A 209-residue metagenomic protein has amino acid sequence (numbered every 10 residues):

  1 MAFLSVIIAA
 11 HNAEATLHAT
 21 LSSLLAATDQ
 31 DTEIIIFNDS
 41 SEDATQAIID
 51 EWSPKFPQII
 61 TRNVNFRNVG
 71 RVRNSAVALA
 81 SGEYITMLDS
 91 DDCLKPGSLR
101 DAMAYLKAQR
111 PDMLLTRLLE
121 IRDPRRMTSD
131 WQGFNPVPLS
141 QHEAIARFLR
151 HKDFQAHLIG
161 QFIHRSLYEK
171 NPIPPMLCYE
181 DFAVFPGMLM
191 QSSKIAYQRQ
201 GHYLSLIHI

Functional and structural regions predicted by a protein language model:
F3-S5, E33, A183: Cell-envelope/extracellular polymer assembly enzymes that use nucleotide-activated donors
L4-T16, T20, A27, F37: A conserved hydrophobic helix/loop-capping motif in glycosyltransferases and polysaccharide synthases
L21-N63: Acidic donor-binding segment of Leloir-type glycosyltransferases
A44, D92-Y105: Acidic donor-binding/catalytic loop of UDP-sugar-dependent glycosyltransferases, especially processive GT2
V64-A80: Glycine-rich, basic loop-to-helix element that forms the pyrophosphate-binding segment of sugar-nucleotide handling
I85: Short aromatic/hydrophobic "clamp" motif used to bind/position activated sugar donors
L99-D130: Conserved donor NDP-sugar-binding/catalytic core segment of glycosyltransferases
E143-I207: Conserved nucleotide-sugar donor-binding catalytic segment
